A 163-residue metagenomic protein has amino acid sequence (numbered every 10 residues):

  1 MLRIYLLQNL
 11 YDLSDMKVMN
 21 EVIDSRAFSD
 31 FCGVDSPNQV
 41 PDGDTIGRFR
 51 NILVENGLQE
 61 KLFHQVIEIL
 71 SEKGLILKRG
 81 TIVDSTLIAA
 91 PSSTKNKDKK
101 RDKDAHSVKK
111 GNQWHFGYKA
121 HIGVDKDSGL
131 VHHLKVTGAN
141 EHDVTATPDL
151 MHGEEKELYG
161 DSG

Functional and structural regions predicted by a protein language model:
M1-D12: Alpha-helical support elements that line or immediately flank enzyme active sites and cofactor-binding pockets
L7, R26-S29: Basic/aromatic-enriched alpha-helical hairpins
L10, N38-P41: Generic, well-ordered alpha-helical segments
L13-S14, G153: Residue-level signal for short amphipathic helical patches enriched in basic/charged and nearby hydrophobic residues
N20-I23, C32-V34, P41-G163: Polybasic low-complexity intrinsically disordered regions
